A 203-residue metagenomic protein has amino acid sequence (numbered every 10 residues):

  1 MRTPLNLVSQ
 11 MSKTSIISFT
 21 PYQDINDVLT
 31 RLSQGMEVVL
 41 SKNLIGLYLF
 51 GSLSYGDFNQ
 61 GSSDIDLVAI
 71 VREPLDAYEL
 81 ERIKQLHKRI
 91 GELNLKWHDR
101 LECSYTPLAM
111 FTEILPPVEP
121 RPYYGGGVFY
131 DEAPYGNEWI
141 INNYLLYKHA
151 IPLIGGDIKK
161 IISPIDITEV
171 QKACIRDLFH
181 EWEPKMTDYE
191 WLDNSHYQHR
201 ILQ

Functional and structural regions predicted by a protein language model:
R2-Y48, E79-L80: Helical scaffold of the NTase/Pol beta-like nucleotidyltransferase catalytic core
P4-P21, L80, Q85-R200: Conserved NTP/Mg2+-binding pocket subregion across the NTase superfamily
G51, G56-Q85, R100-Y105: Catalytic metal-binding acidic patch
